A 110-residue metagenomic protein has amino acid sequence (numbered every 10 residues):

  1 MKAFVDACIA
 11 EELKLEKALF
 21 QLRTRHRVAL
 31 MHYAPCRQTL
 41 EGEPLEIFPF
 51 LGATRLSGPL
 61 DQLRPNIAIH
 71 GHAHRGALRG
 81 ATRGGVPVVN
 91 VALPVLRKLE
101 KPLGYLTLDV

Functional and structural regions predicted by a protein language model:
M1-L45: Active-site-proximal loop/helix segment associated with metal-binding centers of metalloenzymes
L30-P35, N66-G76: Histidine-centered catalytic micro-motifs
E41, E46-P49, A53-N66, H74-V110: Binuclear metal-dependent phosphoesterase catalytic core
